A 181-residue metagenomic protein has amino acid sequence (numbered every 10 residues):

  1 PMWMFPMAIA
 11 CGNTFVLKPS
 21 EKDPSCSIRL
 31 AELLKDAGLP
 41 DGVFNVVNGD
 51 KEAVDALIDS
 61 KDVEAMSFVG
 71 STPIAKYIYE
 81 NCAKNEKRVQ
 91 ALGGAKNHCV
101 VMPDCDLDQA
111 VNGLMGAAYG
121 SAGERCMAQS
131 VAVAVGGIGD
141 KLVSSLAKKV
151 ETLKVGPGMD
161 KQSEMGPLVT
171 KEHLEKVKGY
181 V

Functional and structural regions predicted by a protein language model:
P1-D41, D108: Conserved small-residue-rich beta-alpha loop and adjacent elements that most often cradle the phosphate/pyrophosphate
F5-P6, V54, V111, V181: Generic hydrophobic/aromatic pocket-lining and core-packing "Φ" positions
P6-M7, D55, K76, E80: Alpha-helical segments flanking ligand/cofactor-binding loops in enzyme cores
G38, A65, S71-V181: ALDH superfamily catalytic-core signature
N45-E64, K171: A structured beta-alpha segment of the ubiquitous adenosine-cofactor-binding alpha/beta core
